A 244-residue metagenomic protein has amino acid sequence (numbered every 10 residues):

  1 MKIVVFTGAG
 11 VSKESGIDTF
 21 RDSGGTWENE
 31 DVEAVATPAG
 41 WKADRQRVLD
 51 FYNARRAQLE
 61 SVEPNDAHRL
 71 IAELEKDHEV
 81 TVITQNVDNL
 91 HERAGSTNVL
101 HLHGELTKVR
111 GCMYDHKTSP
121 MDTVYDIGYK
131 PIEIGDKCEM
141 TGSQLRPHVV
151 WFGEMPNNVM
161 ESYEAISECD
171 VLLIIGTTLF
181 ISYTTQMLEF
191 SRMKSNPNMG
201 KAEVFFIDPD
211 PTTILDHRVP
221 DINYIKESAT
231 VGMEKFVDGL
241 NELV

Functional and structural regions predicted by a protein language model:
M1-V244: Conserved catalytic core of sirtuin-type NAD+-dependent deacylases
